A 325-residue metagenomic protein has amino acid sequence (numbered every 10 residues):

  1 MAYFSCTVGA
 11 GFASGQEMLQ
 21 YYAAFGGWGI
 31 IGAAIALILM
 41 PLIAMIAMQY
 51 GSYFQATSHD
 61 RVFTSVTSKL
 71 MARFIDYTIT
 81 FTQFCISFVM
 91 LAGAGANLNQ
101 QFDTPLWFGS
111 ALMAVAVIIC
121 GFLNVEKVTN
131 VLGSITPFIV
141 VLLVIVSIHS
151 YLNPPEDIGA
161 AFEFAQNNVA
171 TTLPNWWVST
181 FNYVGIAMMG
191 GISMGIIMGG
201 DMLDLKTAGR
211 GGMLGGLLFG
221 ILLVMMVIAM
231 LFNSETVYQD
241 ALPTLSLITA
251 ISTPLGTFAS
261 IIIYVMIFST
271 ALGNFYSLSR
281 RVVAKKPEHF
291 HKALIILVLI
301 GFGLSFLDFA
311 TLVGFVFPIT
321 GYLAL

Functional and structural regions predicted by a protein language model:
M1-A13, T80-Q83, S87, H149-P155 (+2 more regions): Hydrophobic, membrane-embedded alpha-helices of multi-pass small-molecule transporters
M1-F4, A33-I38, I75-F84, Q100-N124 (+6 more regions): Transmembrane alpha-helical segments of multi-pass small-molecule transport proteins
Y21-I46, R210-V224, P318-A324: Extracellular loop-to-transmembrane helix junctions
A24-I30, Y53-T82, Q100-L106, P243-A259 (+1 more regions): Transmembrane-helix boundary/entry motifs in multi-pass membrane transporters
A34-D60, M225-A229, N233: Juxtamembrane transmembrane-helix boundary signature
D60-V66, M90-S110, G199-G220, A271-I296: Helix-loop-helix connectors at the membrane interface of multi-pass transporters/channels
A94-A96, P105-L112, C120-L152, V313-L325: Membrane-interface loop-to-helix entry segments
N167-T171, M230-T253: Membrane-interface interhelical connector segments
